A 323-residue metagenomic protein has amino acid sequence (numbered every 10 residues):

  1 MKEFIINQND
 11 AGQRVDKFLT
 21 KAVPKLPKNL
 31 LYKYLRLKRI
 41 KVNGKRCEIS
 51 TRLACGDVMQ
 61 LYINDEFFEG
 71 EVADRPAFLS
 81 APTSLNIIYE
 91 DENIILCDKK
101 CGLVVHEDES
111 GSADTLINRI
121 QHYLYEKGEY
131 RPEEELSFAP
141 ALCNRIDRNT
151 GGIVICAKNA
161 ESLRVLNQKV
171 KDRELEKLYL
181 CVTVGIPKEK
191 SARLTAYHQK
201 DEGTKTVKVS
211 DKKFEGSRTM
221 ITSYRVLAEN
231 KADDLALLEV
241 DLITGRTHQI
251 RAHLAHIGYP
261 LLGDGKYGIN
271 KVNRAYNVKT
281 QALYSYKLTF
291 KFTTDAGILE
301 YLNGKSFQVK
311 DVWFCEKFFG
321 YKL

Functional and structural regions predicted by a protein language model:
M1-L323: RNA pseudouridine synthases
